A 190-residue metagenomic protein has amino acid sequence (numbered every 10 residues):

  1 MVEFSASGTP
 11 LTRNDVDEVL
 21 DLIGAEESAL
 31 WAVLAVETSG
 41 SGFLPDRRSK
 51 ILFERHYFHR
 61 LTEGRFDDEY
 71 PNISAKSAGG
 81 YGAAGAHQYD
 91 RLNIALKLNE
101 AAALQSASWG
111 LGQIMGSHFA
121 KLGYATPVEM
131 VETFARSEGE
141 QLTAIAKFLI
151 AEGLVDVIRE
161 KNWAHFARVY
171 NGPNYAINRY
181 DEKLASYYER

Functional and structural regions predicted by a protein language model:
V2-R190: Catalytic glycan-binding domains that act on GlcNAc-containing polysaccharides
